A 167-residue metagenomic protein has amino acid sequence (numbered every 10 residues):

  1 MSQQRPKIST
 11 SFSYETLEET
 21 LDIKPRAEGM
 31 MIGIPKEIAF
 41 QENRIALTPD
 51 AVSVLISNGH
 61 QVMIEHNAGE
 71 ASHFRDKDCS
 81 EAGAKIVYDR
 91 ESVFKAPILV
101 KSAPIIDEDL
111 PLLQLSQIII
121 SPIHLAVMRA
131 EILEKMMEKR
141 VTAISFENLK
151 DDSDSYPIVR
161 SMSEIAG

Functional and structural regions predicted by a protein language model:
M1-M31, E37-A39, D107-G167: Glycine/serine-rich phosphate-binding loop and adjoining beta1-alpha1 elements at the start of nucleotide-handling
Q41-P49: Glycine- and acidic-residue-enriched helix-capping/strand-helix junction motifs
V52, I56-A71, I120: Short internal beta-strands
M63-K85: N-terminal beta-loop-helix "entrance" segment that forms/cooperates in small-molecule cofactor or anionic ligand
G83-K95: Short acidic low-complexity segments
A96-P97, S116: An anion/phosphate-binding loop that grips the pyrophosphate of nucleotide cofactors and donors
K101-S102, P122: Short, well-ordered coil/turn residues at beta-beta hairpins and beta-strand->alpha-helix junctions within
